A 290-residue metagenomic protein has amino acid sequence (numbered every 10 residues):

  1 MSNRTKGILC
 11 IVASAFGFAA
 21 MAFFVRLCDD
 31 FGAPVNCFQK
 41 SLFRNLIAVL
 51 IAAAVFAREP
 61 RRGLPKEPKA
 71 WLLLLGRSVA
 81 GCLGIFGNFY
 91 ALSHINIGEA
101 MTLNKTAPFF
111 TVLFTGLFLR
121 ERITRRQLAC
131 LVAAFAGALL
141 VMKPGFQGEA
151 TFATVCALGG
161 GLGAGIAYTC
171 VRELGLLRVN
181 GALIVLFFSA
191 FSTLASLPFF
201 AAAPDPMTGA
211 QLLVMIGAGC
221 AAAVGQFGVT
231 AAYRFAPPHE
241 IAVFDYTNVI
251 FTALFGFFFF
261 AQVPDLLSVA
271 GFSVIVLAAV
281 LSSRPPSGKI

Functional and structural regions predicted by a protein language model:
M1-F16, D30, V49-G76, R125 (+5 more regions): Membrane-interface interhelical linkers
M1-F38, G148-E173, I290: Glycine-/small-residue-enriched transmembrane alpha-helix faces in small-molecule transporters and effluxers
N3-G7, P34, K66-A70, K143-G163 (+2 more regions): Juxtamembrane helix-entry segments on the extracytoplasmic side of multipass membrane proteins
F16-A20, F24, L75-Y90, L158-C170 (+3 more regions): Hydrophobic alpha-helical transmembrane segments of multi-pass membrane transport proteins, especially secondary
R26, F146-M207: Transmembrane alpha-helical segments that form core, pore/gating elements of small-molecule transporters/exporters
N88-Y90, A107-A129, I250-V269: C-terminal transmembrane-helix exit sites in multi-pass transporters
M101-T106, L174, R178-A190, Q226-F257: Helix-helix packing/entry segments at the starts of transmembrane helices
R126-K143, L267-P286: Hydrophobic transmembrane alpha-helices of multi-pass small-molecule transport proteins
